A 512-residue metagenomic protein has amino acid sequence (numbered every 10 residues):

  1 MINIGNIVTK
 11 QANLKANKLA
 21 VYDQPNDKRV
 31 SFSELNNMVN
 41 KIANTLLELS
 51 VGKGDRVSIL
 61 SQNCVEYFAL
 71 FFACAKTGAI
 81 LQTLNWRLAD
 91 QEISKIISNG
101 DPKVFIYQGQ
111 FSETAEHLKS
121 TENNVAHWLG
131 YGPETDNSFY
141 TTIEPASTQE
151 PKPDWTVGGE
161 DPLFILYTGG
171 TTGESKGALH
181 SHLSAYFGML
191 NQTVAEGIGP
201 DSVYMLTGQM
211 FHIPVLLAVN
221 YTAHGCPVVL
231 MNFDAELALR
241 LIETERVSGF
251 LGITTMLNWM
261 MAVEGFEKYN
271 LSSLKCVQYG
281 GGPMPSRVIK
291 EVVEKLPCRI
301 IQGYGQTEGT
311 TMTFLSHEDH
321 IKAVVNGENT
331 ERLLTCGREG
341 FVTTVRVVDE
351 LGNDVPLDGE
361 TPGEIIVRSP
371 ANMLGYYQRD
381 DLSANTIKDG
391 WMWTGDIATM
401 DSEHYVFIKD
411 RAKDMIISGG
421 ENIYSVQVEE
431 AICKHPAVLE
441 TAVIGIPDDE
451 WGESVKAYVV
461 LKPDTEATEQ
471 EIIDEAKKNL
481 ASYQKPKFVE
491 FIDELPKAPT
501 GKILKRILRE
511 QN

Functional and structural regions predicted by a protein language model:
V8-T9, E48-L49, K76-I143, P463-T465: Structural core segment of the AMP-binding/adenylate-forming
A16-N17, T135, T148-Y167, E174 (+1 more regions): Conserved pre-ATP/AMP-binding loop-to-beta segment of ANL
A20-C64, F68-F72, A89-S94: Conserved AMP-binding/adenylate-forming core of the ANL superfamily
R29-S33, L163-F187: Conserved AMP-binding A3 loop
Y67, L88, S94, F105-Y107 (+8 more regions): AMP-binding/adenylate-forming catalytic core of the ANL superfamily
Y186-V203, F211-G249, V263: Conserved AMP-binding/adenylation subdomain of ANL enzymes
V247-L251, M261-E331, T344, L351-P356: Gly/Ser/Thr-rich phosphate-binding loop
V342-I366, M400-E403, T465-E469, L504: Conserved beta-loop-beta connector loops within the AMP-binding
